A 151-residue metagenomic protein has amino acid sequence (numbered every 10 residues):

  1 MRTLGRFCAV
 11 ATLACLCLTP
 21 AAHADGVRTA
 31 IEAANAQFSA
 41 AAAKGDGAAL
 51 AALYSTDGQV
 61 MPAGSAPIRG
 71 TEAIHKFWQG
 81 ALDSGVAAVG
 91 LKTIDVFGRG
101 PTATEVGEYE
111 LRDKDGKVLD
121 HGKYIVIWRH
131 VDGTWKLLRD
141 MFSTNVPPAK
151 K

Functional and structural regions predicted by a protein language model:
M1-R6: Positively charged n-region of N-terminal signal peptides that target proteins for export
C8-T19: Bacterial N-terminal signal peptides
H23-A52, Q59-K151: A beta-strand edge to alpha-helix "cap/lid" segment located at domain peripheries
